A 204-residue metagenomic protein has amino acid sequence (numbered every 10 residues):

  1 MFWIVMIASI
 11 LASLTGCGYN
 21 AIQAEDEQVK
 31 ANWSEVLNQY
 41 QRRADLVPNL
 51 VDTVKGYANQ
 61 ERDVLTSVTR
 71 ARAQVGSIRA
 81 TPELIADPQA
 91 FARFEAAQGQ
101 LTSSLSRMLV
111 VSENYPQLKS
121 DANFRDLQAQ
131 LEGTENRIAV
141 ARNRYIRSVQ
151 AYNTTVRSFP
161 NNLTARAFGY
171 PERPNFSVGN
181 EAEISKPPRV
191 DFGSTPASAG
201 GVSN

Functional and structural regions predicted by a protein language model:
M1-N204: A helix-centric hydrophobic-segment signal that preferentially recognizes long, alpha-helical stretches used
